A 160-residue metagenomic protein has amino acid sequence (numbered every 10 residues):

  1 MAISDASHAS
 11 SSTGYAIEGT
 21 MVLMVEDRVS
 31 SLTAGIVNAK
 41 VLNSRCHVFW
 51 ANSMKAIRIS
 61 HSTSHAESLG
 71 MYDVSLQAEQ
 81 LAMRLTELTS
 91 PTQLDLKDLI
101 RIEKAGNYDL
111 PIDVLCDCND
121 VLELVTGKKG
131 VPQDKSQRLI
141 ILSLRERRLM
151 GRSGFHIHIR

Functional and structural regions predicted by a protein language model:
M1-A2, T20-M21, S31, L110-D113: Conserved active-site beta-strand-loop modules that form the wall/rim of enzyme catalytic pockets and either contain
M1-G14, M71, C116-D117: Two-metal-ion RNase H-like nuclease active-site motif
S4-S10, M24-V29, K55: Short, flexible loop/turn elements at secondary-structure junctions
A9-S12, V29-L32, V121-E123: Flexible loop/turn segments at secondary-structure boundaries
G14-I17, G35-V37, V125-G130: Short coil/turn segments at secondary-structure boundaries
G19-D27, N38-W50, Q77, R84-D98 (+1 more regions): Active/binding-pocket-proximal capping segment
D27-L69: A short, polar/acidic, helix/strand-boundary loop motif
I57-R160: RNase H-like nuclease module associated with reverse transcription
